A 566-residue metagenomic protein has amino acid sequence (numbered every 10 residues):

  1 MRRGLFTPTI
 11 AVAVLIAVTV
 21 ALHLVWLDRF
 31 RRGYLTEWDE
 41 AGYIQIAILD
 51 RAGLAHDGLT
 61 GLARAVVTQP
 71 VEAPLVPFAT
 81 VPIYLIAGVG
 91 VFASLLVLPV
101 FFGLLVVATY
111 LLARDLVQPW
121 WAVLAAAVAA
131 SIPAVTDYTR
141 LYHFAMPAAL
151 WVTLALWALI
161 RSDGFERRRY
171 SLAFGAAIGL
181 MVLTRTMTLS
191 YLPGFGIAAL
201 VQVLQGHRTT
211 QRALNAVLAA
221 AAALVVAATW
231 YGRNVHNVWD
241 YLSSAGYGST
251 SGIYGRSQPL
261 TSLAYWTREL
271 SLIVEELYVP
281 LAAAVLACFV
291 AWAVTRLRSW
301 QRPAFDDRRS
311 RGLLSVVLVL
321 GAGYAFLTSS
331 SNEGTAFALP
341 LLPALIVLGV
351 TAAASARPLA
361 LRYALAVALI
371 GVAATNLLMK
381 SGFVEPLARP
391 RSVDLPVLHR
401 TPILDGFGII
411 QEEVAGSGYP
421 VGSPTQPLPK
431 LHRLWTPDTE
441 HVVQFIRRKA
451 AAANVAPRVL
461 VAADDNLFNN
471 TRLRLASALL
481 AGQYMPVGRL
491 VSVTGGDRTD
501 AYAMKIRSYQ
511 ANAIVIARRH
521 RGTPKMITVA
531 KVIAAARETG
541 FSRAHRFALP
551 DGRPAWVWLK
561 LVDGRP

Functional and structural regions predicted by a protein language model:
M1-W26, R114, L214-A223, S310-L314 (+2 more regions): Start-transfer (signal-anchor) and selected internal transmembrane alpha helices of multi-pass inner/ER membrane
T7-E40, S131, A221-H236, G371-S381: Transmembrane signal-anchor helices characteristic of membrane glycosylation enzymes that use polyprenol
D28-A41, L54-P77, F92: Membrane-proximal lumenal/periplasmic loop motifs of glycosylation machinery
I46-L49, L180, L192-S310, G321-S331 (+1 more regions): Transmembrane-lumen/periplasm boundary regions of multi-pass, lipid-linked membrane glycan transferases
A93-V117, L154, A158, V290-R296: Transmembrane-helix motifs of polytopic, lipid-linked glycan transferases
L95, A134-A148, G334-T335: Short acidic/glycine- and proline-prone juxtamembrane loop motifs at membrane-interface regions of multi-pass membrane
R114-L116, W120, V152-A173, A177 (+3 more regions): Membrane-interface transmembrane helices that cradle and orient dolichyl/undecaprenyl
G371-N466: Membrane-embedded, lumen/periplasm-facing catalytic core of multi-pass transferases that use lipid-linked donors
